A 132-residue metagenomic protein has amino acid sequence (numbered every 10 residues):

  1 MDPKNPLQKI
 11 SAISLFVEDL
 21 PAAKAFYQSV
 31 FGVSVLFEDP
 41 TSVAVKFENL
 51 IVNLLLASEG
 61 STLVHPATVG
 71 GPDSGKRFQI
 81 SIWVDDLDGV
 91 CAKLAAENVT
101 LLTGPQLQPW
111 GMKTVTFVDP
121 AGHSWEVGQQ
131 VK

Functional and structural regions predicted by a protein language model:
M1-S11, S34-I82, G89-V118, Q129-K132: Vicinal oxygen chelate
I13-V17: Long, hydrophobic N-terminal alpha-helical segment
D19-S34: Amphipathic alpha-helical segments
A22-A23, D86, V90: Short phosphate-engaging motifs
A23-Y27, L94, G122: Conserved active-site tyrosine of GNAT-family acetyltransferases
S124-V127: Short glycine-/small-residue motifs
